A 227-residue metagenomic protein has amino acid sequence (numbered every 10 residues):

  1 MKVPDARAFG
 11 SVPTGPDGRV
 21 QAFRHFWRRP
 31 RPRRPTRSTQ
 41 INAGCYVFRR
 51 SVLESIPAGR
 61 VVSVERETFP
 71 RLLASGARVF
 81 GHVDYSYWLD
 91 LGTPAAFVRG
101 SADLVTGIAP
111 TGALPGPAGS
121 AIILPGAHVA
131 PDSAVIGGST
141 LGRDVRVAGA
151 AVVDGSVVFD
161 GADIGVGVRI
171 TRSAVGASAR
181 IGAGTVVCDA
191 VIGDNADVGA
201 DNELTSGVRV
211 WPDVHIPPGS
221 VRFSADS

Functional and structural regions predicted by a protein language model:
M1, R24-W27, Y85, S133 (+5 more regions): Short, well-ordered turn and helix-capping elements at secondary-structure junctions
M1-T14: Short beta-strand-to-loop element that shapes/binds the nucleotide-sugar donor at the catalytic cleft/hinge
P4-A6, R19-P110: Catalytic-core segments of class I nucleotidyltransferases/pyrophosphorylases that form NMP-activated intermediates
F9-S11, V79, T205: Short, acidic/polar N-cap/turn motifs at the starts of alpha helices
G10-S11, G44, G119: Conserved beta-strand and immediately adjacent loop positions that scaffold enzyme active sites
R60, L73-G165, R169: Extended, small-residue-rich solenoid/repeat segments and analogous flexible loops that form exposed scaffolds
A150-V157, A162-S227: Glycine-rich hexapeptide-repeat left-handed beta-helix
